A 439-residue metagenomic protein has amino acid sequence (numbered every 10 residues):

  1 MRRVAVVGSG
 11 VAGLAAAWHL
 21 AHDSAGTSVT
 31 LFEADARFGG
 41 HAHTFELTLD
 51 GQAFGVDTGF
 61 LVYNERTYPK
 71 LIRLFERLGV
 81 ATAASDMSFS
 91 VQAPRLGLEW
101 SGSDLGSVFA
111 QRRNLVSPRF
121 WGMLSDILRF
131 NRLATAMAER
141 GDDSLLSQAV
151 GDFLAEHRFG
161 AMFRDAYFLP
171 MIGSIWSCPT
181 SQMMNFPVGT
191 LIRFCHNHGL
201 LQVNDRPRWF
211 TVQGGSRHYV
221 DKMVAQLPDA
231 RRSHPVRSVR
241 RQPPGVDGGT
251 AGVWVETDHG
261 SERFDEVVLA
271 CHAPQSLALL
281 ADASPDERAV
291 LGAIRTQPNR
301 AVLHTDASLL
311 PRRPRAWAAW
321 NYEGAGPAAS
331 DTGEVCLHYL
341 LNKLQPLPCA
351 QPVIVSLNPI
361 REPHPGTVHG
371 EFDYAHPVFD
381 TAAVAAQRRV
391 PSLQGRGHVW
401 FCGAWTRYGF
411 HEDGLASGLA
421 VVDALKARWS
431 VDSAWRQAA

Functional and structural regions predicted by a protein language model:
R2-L31: N-terminal Rossmann-like FAD-binding beta1-loop-alpha1 element of flavoenzymes
A12, R37, P274: Conserved Rossmann-like nucleotide-cofactor binding loop
A21-T48: Glycine-rich FAD pyrophosphate-binding loop
F45-L71: N-terminal glycine-rich dinucleotide-binding loop that anchors FAD/FMN and/or NAD(P) in oxidoreductases
E46, S101-D104, S330-A439: Conserved flavin/dinucleotide-binding core of flavoenzymes
E65-V188, I192-R193: Mobile amphipathic helical/loop "lid" adjacent to a hydrophobic cofactor/ligand pocket
L191-T257: Helical element adjacent to the flavin cofactor pocket in flavoenzyme catalytic cores
P235-H376: Mid-domain catalytic core of redox enzymes that form a hydrophobic substrate pocket/lid adjacent to a catalytic redox
